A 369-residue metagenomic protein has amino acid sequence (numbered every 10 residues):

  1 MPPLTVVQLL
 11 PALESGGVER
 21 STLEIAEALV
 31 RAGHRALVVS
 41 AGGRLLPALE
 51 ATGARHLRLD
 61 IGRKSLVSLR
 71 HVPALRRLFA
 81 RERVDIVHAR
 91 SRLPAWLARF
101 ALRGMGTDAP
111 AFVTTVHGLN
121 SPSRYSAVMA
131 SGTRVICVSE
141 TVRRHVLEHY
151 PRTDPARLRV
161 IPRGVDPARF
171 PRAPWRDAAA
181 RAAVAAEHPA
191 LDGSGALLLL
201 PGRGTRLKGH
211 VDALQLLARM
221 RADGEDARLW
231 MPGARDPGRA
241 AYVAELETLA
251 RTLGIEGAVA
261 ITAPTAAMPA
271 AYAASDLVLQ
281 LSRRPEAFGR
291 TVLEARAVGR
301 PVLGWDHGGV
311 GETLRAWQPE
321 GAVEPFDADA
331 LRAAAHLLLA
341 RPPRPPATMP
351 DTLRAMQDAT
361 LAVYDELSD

Functional and structural regions predicted by a protein language model:
G16-E24, A196, R203-R219: A conserved mid-protein helix/loop that constitutes part of the nucleotide-sugar donor-binding site
V38, P301-G304: Short hydrophobic beta-strand element within catalytic cores of glycosyltransferases and related nucleotide-activated
F79, P264-T265, A271-S275: Short alpha-helical donor nucleotide-sugar binding micro-motif in glycosyltransferases
A89-A95, V116: Short His-centered aromatic/hydrophobic patch
R103-E140, P151-R152: A conserved, positively charged/aromatic
V243-A263: Nucleotide-activated donor-binding/catalytic signature segment of Leloir-type glycosyltransferases, i.e., the conserved
A273-A287: Acidic donor-binding loop of glycosyltransferase active sites
A316-D329, H336-R341: Conserved acidic donor-binding segment of nucleotide-sugar-dependent glycosyltransferases
